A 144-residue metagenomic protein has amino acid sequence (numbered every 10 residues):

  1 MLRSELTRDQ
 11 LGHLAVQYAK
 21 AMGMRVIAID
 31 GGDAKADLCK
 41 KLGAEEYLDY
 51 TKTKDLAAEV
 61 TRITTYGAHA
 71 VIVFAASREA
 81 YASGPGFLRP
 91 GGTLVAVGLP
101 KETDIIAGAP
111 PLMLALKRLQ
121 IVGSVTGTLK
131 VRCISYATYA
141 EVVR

Functional and structural regions predicted by a protein language model:
M1-T53: Mid-domain Rossmann-like dinucleotide-binding core that forms the NAD(H)/NADP(H) cofactor-binding site
L11, A15, K35, V60 (+2 more regions): Aromatic/hydrophobic pocket-lining residues that form π-stacking "cages" and hydrophobic walls in ligand
M22, D33, S77-R144: Glycine-rich phosphate-binding loop and adjacent beta-alpha segment of Rossmann(oid) nucleotide-cofactor-binding
A44, T65-H69: Local beta-strand N-terminus motif with an aromatic residue
T53-T65: Short amphipathic alpha-helix with an adjacent loop that forms part of the alpha/beta core around
H69-I72, V95: N-terminal Rossmann-like NAD(P) cofactor-binding module of classical short-chain dehydrogenase/reductase
